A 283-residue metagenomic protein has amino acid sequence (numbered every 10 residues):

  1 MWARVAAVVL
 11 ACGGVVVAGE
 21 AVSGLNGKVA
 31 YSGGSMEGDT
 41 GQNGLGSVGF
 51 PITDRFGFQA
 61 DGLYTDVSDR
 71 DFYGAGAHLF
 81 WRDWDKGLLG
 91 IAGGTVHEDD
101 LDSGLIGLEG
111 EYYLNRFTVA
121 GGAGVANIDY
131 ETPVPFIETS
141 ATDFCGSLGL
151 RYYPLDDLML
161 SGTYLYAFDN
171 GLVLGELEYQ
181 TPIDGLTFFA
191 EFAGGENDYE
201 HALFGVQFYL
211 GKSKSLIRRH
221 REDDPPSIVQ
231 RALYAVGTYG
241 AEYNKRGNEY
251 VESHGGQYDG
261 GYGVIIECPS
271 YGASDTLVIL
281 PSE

Functional and structural regions predicted by a protein language model:
M1-V17: Gram-negative bacterial Sec-dependent N-terminal signal peptides
A18-A21, N26, Y152, M159 (+4 more regions): Flexible, glycine-rich linker and terminal segments associated with outer-membrane beta-barrel/transport systems
G19-V48: N-terminal low-complexity/intrinsically disordered pre-sequences and tails
L25-S35, F56-D66, K86-H97, V119-N127 (+3 more regions): Transmembrane beta-strand segments that form the barrel wall of outer-membrane beta-barrel proteins
Q42-T53, Y73-D85, G104-G121, T139 (+4 more regions): Feature captures outer-membrane beta-barrel proteins of Gram-negative bacteria and organelles
D69-R70: Short glycine-/Asp-/Thr-/Trp-enriched loop segments that recur within the blades of beta-propeller repeat domains
E131-I137: Solvent-exposed loop segments that connect transmembrane elements
